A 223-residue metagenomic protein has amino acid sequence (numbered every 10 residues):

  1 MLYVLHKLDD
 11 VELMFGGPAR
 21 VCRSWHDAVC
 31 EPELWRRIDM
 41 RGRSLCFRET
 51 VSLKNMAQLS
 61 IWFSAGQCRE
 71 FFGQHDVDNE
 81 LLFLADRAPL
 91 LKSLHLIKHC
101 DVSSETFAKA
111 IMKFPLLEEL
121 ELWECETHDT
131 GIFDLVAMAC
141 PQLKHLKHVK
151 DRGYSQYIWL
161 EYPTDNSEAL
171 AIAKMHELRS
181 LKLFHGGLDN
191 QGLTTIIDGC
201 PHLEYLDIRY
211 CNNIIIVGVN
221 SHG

Functional and structural regions predicted by a protein language model:
M1-G223: The conserved beta-strand core of Leucine-Rich Repeat
